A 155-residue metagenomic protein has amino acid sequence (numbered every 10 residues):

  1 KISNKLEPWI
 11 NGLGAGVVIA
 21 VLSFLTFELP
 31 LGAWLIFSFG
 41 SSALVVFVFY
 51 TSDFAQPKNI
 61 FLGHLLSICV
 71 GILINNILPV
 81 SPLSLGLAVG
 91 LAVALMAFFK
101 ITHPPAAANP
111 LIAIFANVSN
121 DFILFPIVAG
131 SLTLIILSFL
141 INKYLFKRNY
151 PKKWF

Functional and structural regions predicted by a protein language model:
K1-L65, C69, L73, I77-G86 (+1 more regions): Alpha-helical transmembrane segments and their membrane-interface boundaries that form or gate the permeation pathway
W34-F49, V89-S119: Pore- and pathway-forming membrane helices of multi-pass small-molecule/ion transporters and channels
